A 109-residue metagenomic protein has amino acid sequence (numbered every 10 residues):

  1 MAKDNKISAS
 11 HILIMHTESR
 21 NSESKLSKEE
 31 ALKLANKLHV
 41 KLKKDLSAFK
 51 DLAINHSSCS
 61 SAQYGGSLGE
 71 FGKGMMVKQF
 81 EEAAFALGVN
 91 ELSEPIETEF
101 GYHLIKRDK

Functional and structural regions predicted by a protein language model:
M1-A2, S93: Short beta-strand/turn micro-motifs at beta-sheet edges
A2-K44, S60-M75, I105-K109: Well-structured core secondary-structure elements of compact alpha/beta domains
I7-T17, F49-S57, F80-A83, E94-K109: FKBP-type peptidyl-prolyl cis-trans isomerase
H39-S47, I54-S58, F85, V89: Sec-exported extracytoplasmic/periplasmic mature domains
Y64-S67, G88, L92: Glycine-rich, flexible loop/turn motifs
M75-L87: Short, solvent-exposed helix-to-loop capping segments enriched in aromatics
